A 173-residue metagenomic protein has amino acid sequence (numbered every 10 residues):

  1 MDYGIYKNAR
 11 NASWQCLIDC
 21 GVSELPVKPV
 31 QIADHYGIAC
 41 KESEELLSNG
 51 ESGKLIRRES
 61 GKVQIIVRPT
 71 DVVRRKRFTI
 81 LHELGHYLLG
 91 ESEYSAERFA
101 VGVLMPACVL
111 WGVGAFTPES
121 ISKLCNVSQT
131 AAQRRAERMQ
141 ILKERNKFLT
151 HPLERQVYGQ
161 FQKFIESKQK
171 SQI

Functional and structural regions predicted by a protein language model:
M1-I173: Active-site hotspot residues in diverse enzymes, especially metal/ion-binding acidic/histidine motifs
